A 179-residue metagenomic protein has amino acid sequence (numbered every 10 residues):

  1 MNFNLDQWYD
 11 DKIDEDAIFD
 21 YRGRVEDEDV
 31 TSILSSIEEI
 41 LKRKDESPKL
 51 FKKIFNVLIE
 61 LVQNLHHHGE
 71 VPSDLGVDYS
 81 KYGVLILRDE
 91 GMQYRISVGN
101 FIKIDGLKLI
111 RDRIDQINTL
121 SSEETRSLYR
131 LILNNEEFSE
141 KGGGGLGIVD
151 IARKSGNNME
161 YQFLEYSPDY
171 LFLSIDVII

Functional and structural regions predicted by a protein language model:
N2-D20, E28-S32, H67-I179: Conserved beta-strand-loop-beta-strand hairpin that lines the nucleotide-binding pocket of ATP/GTP-utilizing enzymes
V25-E39: N-terminal ordered "arm"
S35-I59, E136-K141: Conserved short strand/loop->alpha-helix "switch" segment adjacent to the catalytic nucleotide/phosphoryl-transfer site
I37-L41, D45, L65, G69 (+1 more regions): Hydrophobic, Leu/Ile/Phe/Ala-enriched alpha-helical segments that form helix-helix packing faces
E60-N64: Conserved polar catalytic motif of the HATPase_c/GHKL fold
